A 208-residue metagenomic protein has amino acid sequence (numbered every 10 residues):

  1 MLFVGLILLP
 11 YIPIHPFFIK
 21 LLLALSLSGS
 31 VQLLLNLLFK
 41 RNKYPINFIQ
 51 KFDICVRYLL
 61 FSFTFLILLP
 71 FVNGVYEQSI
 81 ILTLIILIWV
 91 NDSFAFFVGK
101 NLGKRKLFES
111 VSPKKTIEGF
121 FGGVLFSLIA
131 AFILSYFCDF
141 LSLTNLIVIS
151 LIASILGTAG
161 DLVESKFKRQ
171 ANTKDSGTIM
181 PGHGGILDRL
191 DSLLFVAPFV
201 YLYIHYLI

Functional and structural regions predicted by a protein language model:
M1-T116, F120-L151: Membrane-embedded alpha-helical bundles of polytopic integral membrane proteins
I14-F18, S192-A197: Short, charged N-terminal helix-start/capping segments
L33, I88-K104, F108, I117 (+1 more regions): Acidic (Asp/Glu-rich) catalytic motifs at the cytosolic membrane interface
G123, S127, A131, G157 (+1 more regions): Hydrophobic alpha-helical transmembrane segments in multi-pass membrane proteins
Y201-I208: Juxtamembrane boundary at the C-terminal end of a transmembrane helix
